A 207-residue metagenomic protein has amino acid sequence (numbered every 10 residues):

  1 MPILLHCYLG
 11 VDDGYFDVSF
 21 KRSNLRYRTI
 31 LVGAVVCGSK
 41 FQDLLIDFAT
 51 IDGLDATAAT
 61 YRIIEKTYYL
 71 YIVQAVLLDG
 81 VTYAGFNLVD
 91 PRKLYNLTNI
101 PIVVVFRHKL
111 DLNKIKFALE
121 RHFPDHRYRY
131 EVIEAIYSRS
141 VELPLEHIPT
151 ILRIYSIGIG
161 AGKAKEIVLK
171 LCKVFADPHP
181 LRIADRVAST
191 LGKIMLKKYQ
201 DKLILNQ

Functional and structural regions predicted by a protein language model:
M1-L4, N24-L25, Y68-L70, N96 (+1 more regions): Solvent-exposed alpha-helices and their adjacent loops that cap or buttress functional pockets in soluble metabolic
M1-N24: Two-metal-ion RNase H-like nuclease active-site motif
G14-D17, G80-V89, H108-D111, A161: Gly/Ser/Thr-rich loops at beta-strand to alpha-helix junctions that form or flank small-molecule/cofactor-binding
R26-A84: A glycine-rich, hydrophobic loop/mini-helix early in the fold
E65, N99, P124, K173-D177: Generic secondary-structure signature for well-ordered alpha-helical cores
D90-L152: Long, charge-dense
Y155-Q207: Charge-patterned, long linear interaction tracts outside catalytic cores
